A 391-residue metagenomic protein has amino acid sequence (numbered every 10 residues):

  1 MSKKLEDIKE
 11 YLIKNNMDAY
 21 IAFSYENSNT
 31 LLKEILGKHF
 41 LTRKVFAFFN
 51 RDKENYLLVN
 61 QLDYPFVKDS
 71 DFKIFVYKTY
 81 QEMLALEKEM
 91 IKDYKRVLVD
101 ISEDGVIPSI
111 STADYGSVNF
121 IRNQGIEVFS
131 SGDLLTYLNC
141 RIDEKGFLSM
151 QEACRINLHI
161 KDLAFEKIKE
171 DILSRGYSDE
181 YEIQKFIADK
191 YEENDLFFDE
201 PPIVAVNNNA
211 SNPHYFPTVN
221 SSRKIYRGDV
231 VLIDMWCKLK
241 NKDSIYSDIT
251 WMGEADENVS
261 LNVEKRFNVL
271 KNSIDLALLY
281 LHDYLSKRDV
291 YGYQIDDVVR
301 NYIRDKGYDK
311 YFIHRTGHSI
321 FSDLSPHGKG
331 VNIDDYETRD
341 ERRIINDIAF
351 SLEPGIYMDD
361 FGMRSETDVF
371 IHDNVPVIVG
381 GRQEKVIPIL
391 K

Functional and structural regions predicted by a protein language model:
M1-K391: Active-site neighborhoods and metal-handling regions in enzymes and metal-associated proteins
